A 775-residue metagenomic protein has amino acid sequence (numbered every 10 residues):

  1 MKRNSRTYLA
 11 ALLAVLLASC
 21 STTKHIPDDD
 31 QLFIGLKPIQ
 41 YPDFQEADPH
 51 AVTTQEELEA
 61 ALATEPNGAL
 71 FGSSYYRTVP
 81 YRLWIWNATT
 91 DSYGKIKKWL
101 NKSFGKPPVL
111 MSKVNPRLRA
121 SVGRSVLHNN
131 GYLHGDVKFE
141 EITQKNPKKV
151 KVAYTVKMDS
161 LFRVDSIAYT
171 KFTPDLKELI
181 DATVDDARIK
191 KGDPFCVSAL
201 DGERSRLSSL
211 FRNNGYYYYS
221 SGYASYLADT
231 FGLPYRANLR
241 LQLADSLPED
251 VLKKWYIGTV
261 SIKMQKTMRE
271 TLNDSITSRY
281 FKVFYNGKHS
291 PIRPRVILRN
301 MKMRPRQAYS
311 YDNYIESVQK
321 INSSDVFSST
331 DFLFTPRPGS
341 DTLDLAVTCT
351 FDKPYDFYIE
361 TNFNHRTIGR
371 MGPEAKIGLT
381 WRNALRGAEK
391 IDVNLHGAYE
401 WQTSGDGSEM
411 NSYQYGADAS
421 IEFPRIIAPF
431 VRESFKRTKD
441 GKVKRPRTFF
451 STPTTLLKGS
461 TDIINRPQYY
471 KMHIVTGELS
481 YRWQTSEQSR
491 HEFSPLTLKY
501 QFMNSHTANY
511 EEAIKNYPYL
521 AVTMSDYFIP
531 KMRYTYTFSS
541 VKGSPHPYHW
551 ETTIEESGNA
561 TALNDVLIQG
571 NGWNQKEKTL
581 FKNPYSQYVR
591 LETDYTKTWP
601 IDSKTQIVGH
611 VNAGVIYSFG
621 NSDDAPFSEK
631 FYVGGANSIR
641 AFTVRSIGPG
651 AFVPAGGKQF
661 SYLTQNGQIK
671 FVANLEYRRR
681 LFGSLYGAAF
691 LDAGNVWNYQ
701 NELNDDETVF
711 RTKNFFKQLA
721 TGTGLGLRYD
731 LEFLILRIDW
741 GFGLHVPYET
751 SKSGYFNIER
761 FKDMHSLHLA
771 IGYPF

Functional and structural regions predicted by a protein language model:
M1-L9: Bacterial N-terminal signal peptides that target proteins for export
L16-S19: C-terminal motif of bacterial Sec signal peptides marking the signal peptidase cleavage site
S21-S323, T342: Interaction-mediating elements
Y154-S160, K171, L241-D245, M264-K266 (+12 more regions): Flexible glycine-/small-residue-rich
L176-L179, S290, S310-E551, R640-A641 (+6 more regions): Gram-negative/organellar outer-membrane beta-barrel architecture
R279, V283, G287, N364-I368 (+3 more regions): C-terminal outer-membrane beta-barrel translocator/porin domains of Gram-negative envelope proteins and their
E556, D602, Y729-F733, K762: A generic beta-sheet turn/junction motif
N674-E676, A720-R728: Short glycine-rich, acidic/polar surface loops and turns
